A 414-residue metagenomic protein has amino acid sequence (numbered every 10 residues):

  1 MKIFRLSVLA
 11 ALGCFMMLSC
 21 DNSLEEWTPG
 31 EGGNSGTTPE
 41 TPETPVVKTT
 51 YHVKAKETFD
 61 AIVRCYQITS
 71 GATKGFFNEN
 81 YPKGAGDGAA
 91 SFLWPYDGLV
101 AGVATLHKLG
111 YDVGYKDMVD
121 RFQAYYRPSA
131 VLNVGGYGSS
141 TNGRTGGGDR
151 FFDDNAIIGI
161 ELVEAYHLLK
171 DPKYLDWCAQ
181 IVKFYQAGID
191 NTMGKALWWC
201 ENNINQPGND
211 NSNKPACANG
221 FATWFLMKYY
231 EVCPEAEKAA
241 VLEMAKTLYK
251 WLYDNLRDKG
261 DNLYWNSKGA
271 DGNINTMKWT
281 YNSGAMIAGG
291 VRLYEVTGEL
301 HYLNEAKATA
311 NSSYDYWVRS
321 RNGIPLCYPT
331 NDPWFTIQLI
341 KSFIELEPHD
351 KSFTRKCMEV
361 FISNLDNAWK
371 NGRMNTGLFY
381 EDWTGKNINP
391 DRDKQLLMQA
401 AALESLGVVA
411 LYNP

Functional and structural regions predicted by a protein language model:
M1-S19: Sec-dependent bacterial lipoprotein signal peptides
F15-V53: Bacterial Sec-dependent N-terminal signal peptides
T44-G102, L106-D153, K214, H301 (+2 more regions): CBM-like carbohydrate-recognition segments
H107, Y166-K170, Y230-E237, Y294 (+4 more regions): Short coil/turn linking the two alpha-helices of tandem helical-hairpin repeats
V113-V232, L242-K246: Extended ligand-binding groove/face enriched in aromatic
C217-Y229, K238-G290: Active-site cradle of extracellular carbohydrate-active enzymes
W279-T297, Y302-V318: Oxyanion-binding "anion nests"
